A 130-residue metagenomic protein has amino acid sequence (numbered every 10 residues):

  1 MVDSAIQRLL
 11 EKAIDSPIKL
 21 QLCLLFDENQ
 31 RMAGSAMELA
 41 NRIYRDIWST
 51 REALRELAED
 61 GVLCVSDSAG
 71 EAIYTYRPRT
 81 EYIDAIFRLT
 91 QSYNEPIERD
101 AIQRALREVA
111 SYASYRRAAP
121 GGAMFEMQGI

Functional and structural regions predicted by a protein language model:
M1-K12: Short, Lys/Arg-enriched N-terminal segment that forms or immediately precedes the first helix of a structured domain
Q7, C23-D27: Hydrophobic residues on short alpha-helical segments
L10-I18, V65-T90: Short, cationic-aromatic polyanion-contact patches
K12-S16, D27-M32, E59: Short helix-capping/hinge SLiMs at alpha-helix to coil transitions
L22, R31-R42: Short acidic, hydrophobic short linear motifs in intrinsically disordered regions
Y44-E59: Short amphipathic alpha-helical interaction segments
D84-I130: Amphipathic alpha-helical dimerization/coiled-coil segments that flank or bridge DNA-binding/regulatory modules
